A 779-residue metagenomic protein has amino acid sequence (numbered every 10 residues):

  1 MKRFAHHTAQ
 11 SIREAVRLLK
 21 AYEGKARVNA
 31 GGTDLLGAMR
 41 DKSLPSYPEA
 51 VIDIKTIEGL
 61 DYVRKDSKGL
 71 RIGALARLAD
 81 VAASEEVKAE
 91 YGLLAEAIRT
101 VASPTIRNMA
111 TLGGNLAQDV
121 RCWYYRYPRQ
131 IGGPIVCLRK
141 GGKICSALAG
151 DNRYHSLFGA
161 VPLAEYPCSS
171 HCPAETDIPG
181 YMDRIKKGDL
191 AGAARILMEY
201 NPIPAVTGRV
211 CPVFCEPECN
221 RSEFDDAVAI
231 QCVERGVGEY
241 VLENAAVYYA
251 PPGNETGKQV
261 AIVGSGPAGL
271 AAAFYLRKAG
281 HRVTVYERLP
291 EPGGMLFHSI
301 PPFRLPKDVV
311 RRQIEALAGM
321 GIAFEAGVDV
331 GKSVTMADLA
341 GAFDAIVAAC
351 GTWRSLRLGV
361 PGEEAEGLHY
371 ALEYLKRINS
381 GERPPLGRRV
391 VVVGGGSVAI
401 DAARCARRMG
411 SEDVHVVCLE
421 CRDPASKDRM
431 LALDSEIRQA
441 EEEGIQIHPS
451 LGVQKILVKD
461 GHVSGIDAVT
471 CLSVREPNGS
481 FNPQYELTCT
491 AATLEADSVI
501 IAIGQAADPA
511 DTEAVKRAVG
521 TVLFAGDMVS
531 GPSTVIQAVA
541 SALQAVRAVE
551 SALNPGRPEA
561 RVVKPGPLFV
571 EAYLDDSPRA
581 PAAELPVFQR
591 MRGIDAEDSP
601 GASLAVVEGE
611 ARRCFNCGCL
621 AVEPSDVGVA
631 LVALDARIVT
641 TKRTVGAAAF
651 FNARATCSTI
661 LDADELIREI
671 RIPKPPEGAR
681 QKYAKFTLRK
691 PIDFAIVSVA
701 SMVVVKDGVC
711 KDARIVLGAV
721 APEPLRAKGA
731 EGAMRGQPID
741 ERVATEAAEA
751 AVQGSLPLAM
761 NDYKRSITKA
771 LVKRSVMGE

Functional and structural regions predicted by a protein language model:
M1-P173, P624-E779: C-terminal structural segment of proteins
G133, G141, R153-S156, A160-Y166 (+6 more regions): Ferredoxin-type iron-sulfur electron-transfer modules in oxidoreductases and energy-metabolism complexes
L138-P162, A246, L372-V393, C471 (+2 more regions): Surface-exposed acidic, glycine/proline-enriched linker/cap segments that occur as 15-30-residue helix-coil
Y181, V213-V263, A279, K307-I314 (+6 more regions): FAD-binding core/adjacent interface of flavoenzyme oxidoreductases
N244-V260, C471, P565-P578: Long, charged amphipathic helices and adjacent flexible linkers at domain junctions
V263-Y286, E325-A340, R354-L356, E373-D434 (+3 more regions): Rossmann-like dinucleotide/flavin-binding elements
R282-V285, L289-G319, F324, I378 (+2 more regions): Rossmann-like dinucleotide-binding cores of NAD(P)H-dependent redox enzymes
R438-Q446, G452-H462, Q544, S551-N616: Mid-to-C-terminal Rossmann-like scaffold of FAD/NAD(P)H-dependent oxidoreductases
